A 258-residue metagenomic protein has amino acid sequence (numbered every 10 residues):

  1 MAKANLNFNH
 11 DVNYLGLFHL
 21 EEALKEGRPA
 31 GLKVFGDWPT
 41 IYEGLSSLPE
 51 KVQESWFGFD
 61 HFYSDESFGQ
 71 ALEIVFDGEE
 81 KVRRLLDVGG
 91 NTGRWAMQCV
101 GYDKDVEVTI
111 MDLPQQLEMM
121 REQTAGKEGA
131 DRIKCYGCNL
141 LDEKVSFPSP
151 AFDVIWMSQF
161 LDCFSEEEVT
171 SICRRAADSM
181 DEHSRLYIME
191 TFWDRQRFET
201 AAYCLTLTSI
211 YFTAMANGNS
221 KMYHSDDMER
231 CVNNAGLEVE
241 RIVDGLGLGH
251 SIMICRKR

Functional and structural regions predicted by a protein language model:
M1-R83: Conserved Class I S-adenosyl-L-methionine-dependent methyltransferase catalytic core
R84, V88-R258: Alpha-helical subdomain
